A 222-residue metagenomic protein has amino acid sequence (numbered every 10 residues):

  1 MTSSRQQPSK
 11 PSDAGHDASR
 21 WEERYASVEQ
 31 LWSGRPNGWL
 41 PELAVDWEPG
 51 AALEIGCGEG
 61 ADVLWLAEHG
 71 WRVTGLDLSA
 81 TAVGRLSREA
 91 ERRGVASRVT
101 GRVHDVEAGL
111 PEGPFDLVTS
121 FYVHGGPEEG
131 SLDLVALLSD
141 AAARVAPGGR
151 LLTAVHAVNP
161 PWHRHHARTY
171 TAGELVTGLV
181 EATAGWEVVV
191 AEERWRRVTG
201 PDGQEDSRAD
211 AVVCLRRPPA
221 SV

Functional and structural regions predicted by a protein language model:
M1-W47: Conserved class I S-adenosyl-L-methionine
G50-G58: Conserved class I S-adenosyl-L-methionine
V63-E107: Class I SAM-dependent methyltransferase SAM/SAH-binding core
L110-L117: A short acidic, Gly/Pro-enriched loop at the edge of an enzyme's catalytic core that lines a small-molecule cofactor
T119-F121: A conserved beta-strand element that flanks and buttresses the S-adenosyl-L-methionine
G126-D140: A short, conserved alpha-helix within the catalytic core of class I
G148-H156: Conserved beta-strand signature within the Rossmann-like core of class I S-adenosyl-L-methionine
A172-V222: Class I S-adenosyl-L-methionine
